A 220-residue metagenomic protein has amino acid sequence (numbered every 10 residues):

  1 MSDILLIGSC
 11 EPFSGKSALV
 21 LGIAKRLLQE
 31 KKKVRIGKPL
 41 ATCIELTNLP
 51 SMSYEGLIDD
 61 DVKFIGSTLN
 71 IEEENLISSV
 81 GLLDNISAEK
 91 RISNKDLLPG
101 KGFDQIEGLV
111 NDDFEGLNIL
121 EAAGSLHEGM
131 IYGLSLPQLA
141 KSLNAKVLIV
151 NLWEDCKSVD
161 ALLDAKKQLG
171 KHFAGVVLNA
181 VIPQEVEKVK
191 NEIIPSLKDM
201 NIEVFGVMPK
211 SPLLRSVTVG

Functional and structural regions predicted by a protein language model:
M1-G220: Flexible phosphate-sensing "switch/lid" loops adjacent to ATP/NTP-binding sites across phosphate-transfer
